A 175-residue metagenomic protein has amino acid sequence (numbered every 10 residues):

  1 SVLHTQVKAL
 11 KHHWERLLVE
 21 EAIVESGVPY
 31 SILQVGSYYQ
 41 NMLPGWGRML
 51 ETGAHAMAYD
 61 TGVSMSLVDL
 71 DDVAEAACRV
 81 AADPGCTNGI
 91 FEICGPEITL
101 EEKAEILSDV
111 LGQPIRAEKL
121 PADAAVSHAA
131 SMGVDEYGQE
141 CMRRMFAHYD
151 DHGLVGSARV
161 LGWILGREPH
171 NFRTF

Functional and structural regions predicted by a protein language model:
L3-R116, L120, S127-M132, E136-Y137 (+1 more regions): Oxidoreductase cofactor-interface core, primarily capturing Rossmann-like NAD(P)-dependent enzymes
L154-S157: N-terminal alpha-helical segment
V160, L165-F175: Amphipathic terminal alpha-helices
